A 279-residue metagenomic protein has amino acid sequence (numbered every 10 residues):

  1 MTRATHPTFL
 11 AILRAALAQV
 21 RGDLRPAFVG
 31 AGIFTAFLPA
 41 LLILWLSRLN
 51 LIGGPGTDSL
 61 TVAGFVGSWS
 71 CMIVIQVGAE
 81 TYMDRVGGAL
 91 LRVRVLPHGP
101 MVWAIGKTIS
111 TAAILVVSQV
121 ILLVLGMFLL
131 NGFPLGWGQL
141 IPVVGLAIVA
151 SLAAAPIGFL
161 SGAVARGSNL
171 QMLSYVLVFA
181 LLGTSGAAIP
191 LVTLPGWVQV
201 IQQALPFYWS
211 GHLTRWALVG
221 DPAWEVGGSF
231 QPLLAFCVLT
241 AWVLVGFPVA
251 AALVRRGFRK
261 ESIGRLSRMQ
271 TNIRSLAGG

Functional and structural regions predicted by a protein language model:
M1-F37, F258-R259, I263-G264, G278: Aromatic- and glycine-rich beta-strand/loop motifs that create alpha-glucan
T2-R3, L218, L233-G279: Junction motif at the cytosolic side of a transmembrane helix
G22-I52, D58-Q76, V116-S118, L177-G183 (+1 more regions): Hydrophobic alpha-helical transmembrane segments of multi-pass membrane transport/permease proteins
L38-W45, D58-L129: Hydrophobic alpha-helical transmembrane segments of multi-pass membrane transport proteins
S47-I52, V164-Y208: Transmembrane helix segments
R48, M127, N131, G162-A163 (+4 more regions): Transmembrane helix-loop junction
P100, I105-F179, P232-F236, T240 (+1 more regions): Alpha-helical transmembrane segments and their short interhelical loops
P134, S185-G246: Membrane-interfacial helix-loop-helix junctions in multi-pass membrane proteins
